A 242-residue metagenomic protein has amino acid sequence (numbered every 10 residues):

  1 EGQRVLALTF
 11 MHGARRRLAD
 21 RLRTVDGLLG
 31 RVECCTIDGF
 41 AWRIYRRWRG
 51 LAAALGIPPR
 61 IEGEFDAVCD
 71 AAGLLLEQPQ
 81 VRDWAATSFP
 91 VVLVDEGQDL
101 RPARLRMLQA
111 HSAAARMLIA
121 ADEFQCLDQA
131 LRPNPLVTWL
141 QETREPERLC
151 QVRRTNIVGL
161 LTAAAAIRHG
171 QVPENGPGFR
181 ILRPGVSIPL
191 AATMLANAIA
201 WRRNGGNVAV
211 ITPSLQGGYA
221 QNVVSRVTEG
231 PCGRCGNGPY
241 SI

Functional and structural regions predicted by a protein language model:
E1-I242: The feature marks helicase ATPase cores and/or their adjacent C-terminal helical subdomains in SF1/SF2/AAA+ helicases
